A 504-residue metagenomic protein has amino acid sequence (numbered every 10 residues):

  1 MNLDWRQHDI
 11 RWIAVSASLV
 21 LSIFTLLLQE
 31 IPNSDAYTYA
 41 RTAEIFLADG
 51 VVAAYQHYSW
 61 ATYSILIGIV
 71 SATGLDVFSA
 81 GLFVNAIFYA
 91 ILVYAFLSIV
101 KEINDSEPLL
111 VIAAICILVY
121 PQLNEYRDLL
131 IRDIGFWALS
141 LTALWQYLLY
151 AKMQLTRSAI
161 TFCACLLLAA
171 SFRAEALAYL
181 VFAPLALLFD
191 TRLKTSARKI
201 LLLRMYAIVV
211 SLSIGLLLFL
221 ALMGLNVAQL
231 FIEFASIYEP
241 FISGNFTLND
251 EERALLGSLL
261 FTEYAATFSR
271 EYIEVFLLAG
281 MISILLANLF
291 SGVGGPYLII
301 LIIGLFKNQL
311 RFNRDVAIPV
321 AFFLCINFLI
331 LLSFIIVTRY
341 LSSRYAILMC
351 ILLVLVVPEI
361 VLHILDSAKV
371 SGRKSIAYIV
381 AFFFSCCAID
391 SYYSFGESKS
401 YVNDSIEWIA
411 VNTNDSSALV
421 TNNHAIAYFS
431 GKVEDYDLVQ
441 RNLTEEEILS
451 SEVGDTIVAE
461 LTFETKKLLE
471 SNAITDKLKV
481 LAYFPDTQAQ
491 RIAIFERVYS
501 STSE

Functional and structural regions predicted by a protein language model:
S34, S59, D128-G135: Short acidic/glycine- and proline-prone juxtamembrane loop motifs at membrane-interface regions of multi-pass membrane
E44, Y126, D133, L139 (+4 more regions): Hydrophobic/aromatic-rich transmembrane helices and adjacent perimembrane loops
A48, V100, Y147, S243 (+2 more regions): Membrane-embedded, lumen/periplasm-facing catalytic core of multi-pass transferases that use lipid-linked donors
A61, I65, T73-I91, V111 (+2 more regions): Loop-to-helix entry region of an early transmembrane alpha helix in multi-pass inner-membrane enzymes
F83-I103, T142-A143: Transmembrane-helix motifs of polytopic, lipid-linked glycan transferases
P108, A164, I208-V210, L355 (+1 more regions): Signature aromatic-anchored transmembrane alpha helix within multi-pass, membrane-resident enzymes that catalyze glycan
A114, S158-A174, L180, P184: Membrane-interface alpha helices of multi-pass inner-membrane proteins
R270-V316, N327-F328: Hydrophobic, aromatic-rich transmembrane alpha-helices and their immediate juxtamembrane boundary segments
